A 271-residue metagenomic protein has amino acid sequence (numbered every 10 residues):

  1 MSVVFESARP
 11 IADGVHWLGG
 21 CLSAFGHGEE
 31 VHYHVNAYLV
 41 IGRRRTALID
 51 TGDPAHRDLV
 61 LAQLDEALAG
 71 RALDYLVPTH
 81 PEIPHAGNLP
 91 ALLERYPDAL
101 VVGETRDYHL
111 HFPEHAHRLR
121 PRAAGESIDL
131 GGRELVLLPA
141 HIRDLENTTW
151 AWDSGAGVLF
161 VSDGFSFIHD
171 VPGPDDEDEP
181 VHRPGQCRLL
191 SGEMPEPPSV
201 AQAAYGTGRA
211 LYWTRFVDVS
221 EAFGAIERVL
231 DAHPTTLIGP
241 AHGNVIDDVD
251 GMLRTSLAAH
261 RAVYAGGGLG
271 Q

Functional and structural regions predicted by a protein language model:
E6-L64, T149-D153, G157-V161: Conserved beta-strand hairpin/beta-sheet module of binuclear metal-dependent hydrolase folds, prominently
P10, Y96-T148, V217, E221-G224: Metallo-beta-lactamase
Y33-V35, L61-A69, A210-E221: Helix-coil boundary/capping segments in enzymes
R43-T46, A69-D74, P234-T235: Short, surface-exposed connector motifs at secondary-structure boundaries
I49-T51, L73-P81, L100-T105, L159-D163 (+3 more regions): Active-site neighborhood of phospho(di)ester-bond hydrolases with catalytic His/Asp-centered motifs
A55-V101: Active-site metal-binding motif and surrounding structural segment of the metallo-beta-lactamase
P81-G87, Y108-H111, E126, D144-E146 (+2 more regions): Active-site environment of divalent metal-dependent phosphoester hydrolases
I168-Q271: Cap/insert and terminal regions of metallo-dependent hydrolase folds
